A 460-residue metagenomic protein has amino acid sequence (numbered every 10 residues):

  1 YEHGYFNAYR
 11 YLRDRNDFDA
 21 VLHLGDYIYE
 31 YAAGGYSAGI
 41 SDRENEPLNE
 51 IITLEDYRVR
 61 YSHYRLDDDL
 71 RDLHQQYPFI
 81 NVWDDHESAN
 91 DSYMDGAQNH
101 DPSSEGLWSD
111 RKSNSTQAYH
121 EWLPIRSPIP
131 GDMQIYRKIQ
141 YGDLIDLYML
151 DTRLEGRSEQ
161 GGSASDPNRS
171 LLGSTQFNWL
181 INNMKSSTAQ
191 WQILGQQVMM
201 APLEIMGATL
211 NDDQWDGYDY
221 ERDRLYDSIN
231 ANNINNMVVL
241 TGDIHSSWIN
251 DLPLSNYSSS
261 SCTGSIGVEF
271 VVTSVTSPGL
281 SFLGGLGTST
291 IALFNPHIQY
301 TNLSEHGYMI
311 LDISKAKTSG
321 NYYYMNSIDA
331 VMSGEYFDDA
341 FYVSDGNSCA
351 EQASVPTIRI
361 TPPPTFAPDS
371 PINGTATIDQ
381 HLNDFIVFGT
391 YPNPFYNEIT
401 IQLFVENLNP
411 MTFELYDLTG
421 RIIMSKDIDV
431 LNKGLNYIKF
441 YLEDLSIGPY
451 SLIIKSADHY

Functional and structural regions predicted by a protein language model:
Y1-G374: Metal-dependent phosphoester/phosphodiester hydrolase catalytic core
T375-D379: Boundary/junction segments of secreted and surface-exposed precursor proteins
Q380-Y391, F395-Y460: C-terminal outer-membrane/trafficking sorting elements
